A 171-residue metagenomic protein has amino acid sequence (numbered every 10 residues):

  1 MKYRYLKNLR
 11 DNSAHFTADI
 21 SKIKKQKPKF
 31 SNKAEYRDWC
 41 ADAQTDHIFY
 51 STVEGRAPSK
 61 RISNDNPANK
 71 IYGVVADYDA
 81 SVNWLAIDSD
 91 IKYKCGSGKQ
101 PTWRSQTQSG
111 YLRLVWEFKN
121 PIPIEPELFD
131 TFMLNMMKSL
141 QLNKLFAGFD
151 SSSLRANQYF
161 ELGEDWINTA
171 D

Functional and structural regions predicted by a protein language model:
M1, C95-Q106: Short, glycine- and small/hydrophobic-rich beta-strand elements in well-ordered beta-sheets
M1-G73, S81-W84: DNA replication initiation on ssDNA origins
Y5-L9, E54-S89, F118-D171: DNA replication initiation modules
A14, A18, K22-K25, S97-T102 (+2 more regions): Long, low-complexity interaction regions most often at the N-terminus
I71, K99-P101, Y111: A general structural motif
I87-S97: Short amphipathic alpha-helical segments
T102-S109, F149-R155: Short beta-strand
R104-V115, F160: Short, conserved phosphate-binding/catalytic loop or strand-edge motifs used in phosphoryl-/nucleotidyl-transfer
